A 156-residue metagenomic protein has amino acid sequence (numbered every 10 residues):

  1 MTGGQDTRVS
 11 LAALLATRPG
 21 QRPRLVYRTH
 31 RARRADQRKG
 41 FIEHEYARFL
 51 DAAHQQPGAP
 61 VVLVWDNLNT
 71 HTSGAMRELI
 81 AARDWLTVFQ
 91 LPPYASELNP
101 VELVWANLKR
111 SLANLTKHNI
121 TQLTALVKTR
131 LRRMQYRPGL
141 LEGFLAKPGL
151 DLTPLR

Functional and structural regions predicted by a protein language model:
M1-R156: Short functional hotspots at interaction and active-site rims
